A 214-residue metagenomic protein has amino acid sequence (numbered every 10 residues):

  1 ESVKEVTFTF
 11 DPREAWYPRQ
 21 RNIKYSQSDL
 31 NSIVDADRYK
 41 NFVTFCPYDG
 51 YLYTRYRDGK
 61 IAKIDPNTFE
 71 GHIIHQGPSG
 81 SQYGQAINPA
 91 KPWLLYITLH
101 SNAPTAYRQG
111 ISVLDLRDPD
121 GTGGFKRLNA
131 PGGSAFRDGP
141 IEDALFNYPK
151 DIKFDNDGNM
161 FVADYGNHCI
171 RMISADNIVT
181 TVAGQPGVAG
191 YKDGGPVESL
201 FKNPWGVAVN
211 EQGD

Functional and structural regions predicted by a protein language model:
E1, V6, A62-I64, L114-R117 (+1 more regions): Hydrophobic/aromatic beta-strand positions that recur at structurally equivalent sites within the blades
S2-Y39, T68-Y83, G121-K150, I178-W205: Gly/Pro-rich loop segments of beta-rich domains
S32-R57: Beta-strand-rich domains and repeat architectures in extracellular enzymes and scaffolds, especially beta-propellers
F45-D49, I87-K91, F154-D157, V209-G213: Residue-level detector of Asp-centered blade-edge/turn motifs that repeat once per structural unit in beta-propeller
Y51-T54, L94-I97, N159-V162, D214: Conserved beta-propeller blade signature
R55-R57, L99-N102, Y165-G166: Short loop/turn segments immediately following the C-termini of beta-strands
D58, Y107-G110, F146-N147, G166-N167 (+1 more regions): A detector of repeated loop/turn-to-beta-strand junctions in beta-rich toroidal repeat architectures
G59-A62, Q109-S112, H168-M172, I178: A short loop-to-beta-strand structural motif that recurs across blades of beta-propeller domains
